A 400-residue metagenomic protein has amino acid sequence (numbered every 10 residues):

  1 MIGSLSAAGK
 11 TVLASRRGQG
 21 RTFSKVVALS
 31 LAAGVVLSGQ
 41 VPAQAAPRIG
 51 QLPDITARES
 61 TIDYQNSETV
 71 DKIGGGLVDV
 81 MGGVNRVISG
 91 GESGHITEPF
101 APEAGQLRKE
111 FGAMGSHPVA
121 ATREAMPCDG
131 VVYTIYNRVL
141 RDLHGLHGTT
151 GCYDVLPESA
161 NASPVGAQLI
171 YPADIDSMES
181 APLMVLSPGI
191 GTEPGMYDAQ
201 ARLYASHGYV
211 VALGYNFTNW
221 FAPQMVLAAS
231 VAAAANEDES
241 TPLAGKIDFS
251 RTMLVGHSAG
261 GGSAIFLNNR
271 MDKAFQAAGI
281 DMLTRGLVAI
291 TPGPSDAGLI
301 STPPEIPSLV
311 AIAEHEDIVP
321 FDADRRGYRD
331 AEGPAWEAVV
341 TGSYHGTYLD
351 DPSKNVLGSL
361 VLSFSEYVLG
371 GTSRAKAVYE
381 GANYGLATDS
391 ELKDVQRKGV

Functional and structural regions predicted by a protein language model:
M1-A45: Secretory targeting and sorting signals
L37-E59: C-terminal region of N-terminal signal peptides and the immediate post-cleavage residues of exported proteins
I55, S60-E179: Short conserved active-site loop signatures built around small residues
D174-S180, P223-G262, R270, A274: Gly/Ser-rich "nucleophile elbow"/oxyanion-hole loop immediately N-terminal to the catalytic nucleophile in hydrolases
E179-G189: Short beta-strand element of the alpha/beta-hydrolase
G195-G214: Short amphipathic alpha-helix adjacent to the substrate-entry channel of hydrolases
A278-D351: The feature captures the conserved acid-bearing segment of alpha/beta-hydrolase catalytic domains
G342, D351-V400: Alpha/beta-hydrolase-fold serine-hydrolase catalytic core, especially in secreted/extracellular enzymes
